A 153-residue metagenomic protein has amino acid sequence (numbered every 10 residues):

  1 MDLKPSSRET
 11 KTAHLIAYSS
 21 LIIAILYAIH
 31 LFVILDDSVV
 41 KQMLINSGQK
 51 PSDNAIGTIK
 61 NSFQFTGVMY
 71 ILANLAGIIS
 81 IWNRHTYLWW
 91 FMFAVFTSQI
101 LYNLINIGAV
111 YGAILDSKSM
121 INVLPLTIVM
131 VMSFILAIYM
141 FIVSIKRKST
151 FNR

Functional and structural regions predicted by a protein language model:
M1-R153: Topology signature of small-to-medium multi-pass alpha-helical membrane proteins
